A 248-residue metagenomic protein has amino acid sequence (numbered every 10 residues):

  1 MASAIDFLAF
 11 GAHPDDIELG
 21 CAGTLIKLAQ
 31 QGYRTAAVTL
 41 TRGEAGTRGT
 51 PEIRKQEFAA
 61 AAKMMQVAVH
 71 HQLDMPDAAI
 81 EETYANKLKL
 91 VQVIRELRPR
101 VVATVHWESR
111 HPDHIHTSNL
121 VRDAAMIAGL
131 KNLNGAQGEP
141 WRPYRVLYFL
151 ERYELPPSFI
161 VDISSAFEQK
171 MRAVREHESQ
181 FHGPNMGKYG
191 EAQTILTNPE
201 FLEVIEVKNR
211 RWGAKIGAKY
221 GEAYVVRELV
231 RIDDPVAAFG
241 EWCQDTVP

Functional and structural regions predicted by a protein language model:
M1-L8, Y84-P248: Metal-dependent de-N-acetylase/amidase catalytic core
M1-L97, V225, A237-D245: Active-site rim/loop-helix segments in enzyme catalytic domains that contact anionic ligands
